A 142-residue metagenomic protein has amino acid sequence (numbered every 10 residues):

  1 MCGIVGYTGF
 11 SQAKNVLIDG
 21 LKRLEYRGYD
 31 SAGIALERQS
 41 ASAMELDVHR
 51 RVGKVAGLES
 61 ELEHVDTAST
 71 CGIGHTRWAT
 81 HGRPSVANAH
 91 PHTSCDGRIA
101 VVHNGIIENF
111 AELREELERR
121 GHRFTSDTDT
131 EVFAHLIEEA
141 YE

Functional and structural regions predicted by a protein language model:
M1-E142: Conserved short alpha-helical segments that host acidic/polar catalytic motifs at enzyme active sites
